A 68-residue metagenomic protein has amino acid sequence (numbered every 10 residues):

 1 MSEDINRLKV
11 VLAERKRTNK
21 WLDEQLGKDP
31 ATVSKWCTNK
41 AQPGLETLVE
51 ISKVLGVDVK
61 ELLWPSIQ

Functional and structural regions predicted by a protein language model:
M1-T18: A short, Lys/Arg-rich alpha-helix, primarily the initiator
L12, D23, S52: The alpha-helix within a helix-turn-helix
A13, G27, T38-K40, I67: Residue-level detection of the helix-turn-helix DNA-binding "recognition helix"
K16-K35: Short alpha-helical DNA-recognition segment
K16-R17, P43-E46: Residue-level signal for the short linker/turn that defines the boundary of a DNA-recognition helix
E46-E61: DNA major-groove recognition helix of helix-turn-helix/homeodomain DNA-binding modules
E61-Q68: Short amphipathic recognition helices of helix-turn-helix/homeodomain-type DNA-binding modules
